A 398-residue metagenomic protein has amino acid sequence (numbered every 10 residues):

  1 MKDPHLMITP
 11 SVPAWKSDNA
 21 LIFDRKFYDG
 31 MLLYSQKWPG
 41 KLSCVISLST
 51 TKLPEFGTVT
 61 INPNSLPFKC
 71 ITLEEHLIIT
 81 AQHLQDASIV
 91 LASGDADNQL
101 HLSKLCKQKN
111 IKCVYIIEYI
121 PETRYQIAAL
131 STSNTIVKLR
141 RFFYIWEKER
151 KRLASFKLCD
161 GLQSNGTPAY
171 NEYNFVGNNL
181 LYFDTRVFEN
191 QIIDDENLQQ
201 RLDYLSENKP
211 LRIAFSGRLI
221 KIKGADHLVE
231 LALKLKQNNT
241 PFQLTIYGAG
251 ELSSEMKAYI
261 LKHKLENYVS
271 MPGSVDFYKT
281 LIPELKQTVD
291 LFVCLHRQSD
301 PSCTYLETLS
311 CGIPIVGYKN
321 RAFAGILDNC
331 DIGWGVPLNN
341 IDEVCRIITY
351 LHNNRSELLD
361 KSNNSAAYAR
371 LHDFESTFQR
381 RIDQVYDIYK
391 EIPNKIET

Functional and structural regions predicted by a protein language model:
F142-Q199: A short, active-site helix/loop in glycosyltransferases that binds the activated sugar's phosphate group
L211, F215-K234, L244, E251-K257: A conserved mid-protein helix/loop that constitutes part of the nucleotide-sugar donor-binding site
K257-V275: Nucleotide-activated donor-binding/catalytic signature segment of Leloir-type glycosyltransferases, i.e., the conserved
P283, Y305-S310, A324-G325: Short alpha-helical segment that forms part of, or immediately flanks, the ligand-binding pocket in carbohydrate-active
L291, S310, P314-G317: Short hydrophobic beta-strand element within catalytic cores of glycosyltransferases and related nucleotide-activated
R297: Aromatic "clamp/platform" in nucleotide-sugar-dependent glycosyltransferases that forms part of the donor/acceptor
C330, W334-I341, Y350-R355: Conserved acidic donor-binding segment of nucleotide-sugar-dependent glycosyltransferases
S356-N394: A charged, aromatic-enriched C-terminal amphipathic alpha-helix characteristic of glycosyltransferases across folds
